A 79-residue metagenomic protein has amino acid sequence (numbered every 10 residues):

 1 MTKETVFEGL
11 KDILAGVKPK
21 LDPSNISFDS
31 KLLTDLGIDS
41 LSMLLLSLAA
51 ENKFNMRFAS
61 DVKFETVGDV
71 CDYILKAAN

Functional and structural regions predicted by a protein language model:
T2-T34, K53-N79: Phosphopantetheine-dependent thiolation modules in NRPS/PKS and related acyl-activating systems
S42: Two-component histidine kinase catalytic core, primarily the HATPase_c
L45-L46: A short, structured beta-strand/loop element
